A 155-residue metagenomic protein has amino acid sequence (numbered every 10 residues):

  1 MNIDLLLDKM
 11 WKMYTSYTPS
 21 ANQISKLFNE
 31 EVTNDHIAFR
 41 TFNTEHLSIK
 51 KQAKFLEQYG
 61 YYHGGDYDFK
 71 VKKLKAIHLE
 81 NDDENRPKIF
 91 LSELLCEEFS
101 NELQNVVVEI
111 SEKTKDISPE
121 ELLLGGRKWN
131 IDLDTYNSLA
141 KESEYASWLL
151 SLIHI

Functional and structural regions predicted by a protein language model:
M1-M10, L123-I131: Short charge-dense sequence patches
N2, S20, S48, G65 (+3 more regions): Serine/threonine-rich low-complexity intrinsically disordered regions
N2-H63: N-terminal ordered "arm"
M10-E31, Y67, V71-P119: Long, continuous compositionally biased terminal/linker segments
Y62, W148-S151: Short small/polar-residue motifs
C96-L149: Surface-exposed beta-loop interaction hotspot
I153-I155: Conserved small/polar residues in nucleotide/adenosyl-binding loops
